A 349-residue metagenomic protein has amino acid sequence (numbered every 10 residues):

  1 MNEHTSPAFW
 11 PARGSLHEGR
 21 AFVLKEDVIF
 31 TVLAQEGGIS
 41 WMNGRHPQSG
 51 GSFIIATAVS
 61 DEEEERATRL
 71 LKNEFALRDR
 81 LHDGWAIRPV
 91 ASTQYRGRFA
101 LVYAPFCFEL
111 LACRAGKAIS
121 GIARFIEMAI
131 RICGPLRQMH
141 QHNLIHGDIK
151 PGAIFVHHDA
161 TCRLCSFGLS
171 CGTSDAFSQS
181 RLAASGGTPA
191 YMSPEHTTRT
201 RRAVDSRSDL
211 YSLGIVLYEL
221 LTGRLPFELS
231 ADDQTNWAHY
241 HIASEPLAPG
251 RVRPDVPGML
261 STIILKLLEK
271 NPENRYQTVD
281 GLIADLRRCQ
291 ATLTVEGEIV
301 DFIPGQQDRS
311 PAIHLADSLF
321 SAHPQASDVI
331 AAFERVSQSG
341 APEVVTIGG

Functional and structural regions predicted by a protein language model:
S40, G44-R69: ATP-binding glycine-rich loop module of kinase domains
E65-R80: AlphaC helix of the eukaryotic protein kinase fold
H82-A91: Conserved HxN/HPN-centered segment at the entrance to the catalytic loop of eukaryotic protein kinase-like domains
R96-L110: Conserved short submotifs of the Hanks-type protein kinase catalytic core that shape the nucleotide-binding pocket
M128-A129: Activation segment signature within eukaryotic-like protein kinase domains
C133-L144: Protein kinase catalytic-loop region centered on the HRD/HxD motif
D159-R199: Activation segment of protein kinases
T188-V295: C-terminal lobe helix-coil module of Hanks-type protein kinase domains
